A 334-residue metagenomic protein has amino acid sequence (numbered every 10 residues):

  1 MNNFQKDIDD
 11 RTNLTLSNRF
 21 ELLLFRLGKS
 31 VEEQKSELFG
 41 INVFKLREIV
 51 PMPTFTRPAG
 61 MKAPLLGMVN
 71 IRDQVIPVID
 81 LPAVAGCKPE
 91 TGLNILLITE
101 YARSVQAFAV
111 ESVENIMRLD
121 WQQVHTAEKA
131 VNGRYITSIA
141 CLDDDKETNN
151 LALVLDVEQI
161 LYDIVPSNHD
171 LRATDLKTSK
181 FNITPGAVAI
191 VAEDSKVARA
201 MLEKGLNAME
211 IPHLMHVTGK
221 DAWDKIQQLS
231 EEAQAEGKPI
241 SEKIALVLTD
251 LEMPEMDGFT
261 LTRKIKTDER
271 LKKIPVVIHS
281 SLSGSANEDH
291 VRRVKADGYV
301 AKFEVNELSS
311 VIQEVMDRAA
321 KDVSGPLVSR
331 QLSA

Functional and structural regions predicted by a protein language model:
M1-D221, K225-K238, E242-A245, L251-T260 (+3 more regions): An acidic, low-aromatic, low-complexity terminal/linker signal
